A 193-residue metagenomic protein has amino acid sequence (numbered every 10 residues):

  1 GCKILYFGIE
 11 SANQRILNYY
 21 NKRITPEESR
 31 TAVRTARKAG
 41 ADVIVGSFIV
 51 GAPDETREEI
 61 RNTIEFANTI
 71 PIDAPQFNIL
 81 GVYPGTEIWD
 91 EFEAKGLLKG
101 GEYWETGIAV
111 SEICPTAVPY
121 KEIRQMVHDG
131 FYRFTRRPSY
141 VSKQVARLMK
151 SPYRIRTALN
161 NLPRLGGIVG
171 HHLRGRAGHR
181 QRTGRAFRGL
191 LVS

Functional and structural regions predicted by a protein language model:
G1-Y153: A structural motif corresponding to the C-terminal lobe/cap of the Radical SAM core domain
R133-S193: Membrane-proximal basic amphipathic "stem/tether" segments
